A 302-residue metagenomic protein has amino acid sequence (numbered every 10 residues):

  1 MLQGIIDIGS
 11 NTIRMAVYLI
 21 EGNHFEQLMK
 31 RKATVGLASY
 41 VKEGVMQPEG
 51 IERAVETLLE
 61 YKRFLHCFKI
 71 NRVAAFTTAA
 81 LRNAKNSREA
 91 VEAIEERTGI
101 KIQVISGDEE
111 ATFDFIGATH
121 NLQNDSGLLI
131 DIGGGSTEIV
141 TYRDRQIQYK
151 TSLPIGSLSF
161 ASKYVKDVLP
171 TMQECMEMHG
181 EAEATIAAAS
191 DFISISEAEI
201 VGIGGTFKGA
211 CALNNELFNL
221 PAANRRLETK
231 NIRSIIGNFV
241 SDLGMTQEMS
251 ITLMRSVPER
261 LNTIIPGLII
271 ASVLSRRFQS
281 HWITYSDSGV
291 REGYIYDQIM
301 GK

Functional and structural regions predicted by a protein language model:
M1-F25, A118, N124-L153, G205 (+1 more regions): Gly/Thr-rich phosphate-binding beta-strand-loop-beta motif of the actin/hexokinase/Hsp70
N11, N71, H281: Short acidic/polar active-site loop segments enriched in Thr and Asp
I13, H66-C67: N-terminal capping/interface segment
H24-K32, C67-F68: N-terminal glycine-rich anion-binding loops that anchor highly charged ligand groups
Y40-F64, T78-A90, E96-H120, N124-S126 (+2 more regions): Helical "lid/coupling" subdomains associated with nucleotide-phosphate turnover
